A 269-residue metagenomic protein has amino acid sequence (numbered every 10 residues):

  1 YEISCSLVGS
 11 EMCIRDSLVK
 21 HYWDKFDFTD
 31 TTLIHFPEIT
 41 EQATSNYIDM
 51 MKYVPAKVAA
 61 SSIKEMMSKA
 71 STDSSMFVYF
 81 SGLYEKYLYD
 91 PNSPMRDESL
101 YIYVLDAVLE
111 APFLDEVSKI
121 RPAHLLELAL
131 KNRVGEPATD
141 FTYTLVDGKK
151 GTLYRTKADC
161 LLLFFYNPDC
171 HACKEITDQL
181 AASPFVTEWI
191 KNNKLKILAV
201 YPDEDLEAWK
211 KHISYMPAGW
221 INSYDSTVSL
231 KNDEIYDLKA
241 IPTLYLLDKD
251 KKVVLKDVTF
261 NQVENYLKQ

Functional and structural regions predicted by a protein language model:
Y1-G9, C13-I14: Single conserved hydrophobic/aromatic residue that forms the stacking wall/gate of nucleotide- or nucleobase-binding
V54-S61, R96-L100: Helix-turn-helix repeat elements of alpha-solenoid scaffolds
D97-T144, R155, E207, K211: N-proximal helix/coil linker or "cap" segments that precede and/or mark the start of modular domains
P137, D159, K239-I241: Short, small/polar residue-rich loop motifs at catalytic or cofactor-binding pockets
G151-L180, K196-L198: Short active-site neighborhood of thiol/selenol oxidoreductases, capturing the structured segment around
K174-S214, V228-D233: Structural microenvironment flanking redox-active thiols in thiol-disulfide oxidoreductases
A218, V228-K268: Thiol/disulfide oxidoreductase modules built on the thioredoxin-like
